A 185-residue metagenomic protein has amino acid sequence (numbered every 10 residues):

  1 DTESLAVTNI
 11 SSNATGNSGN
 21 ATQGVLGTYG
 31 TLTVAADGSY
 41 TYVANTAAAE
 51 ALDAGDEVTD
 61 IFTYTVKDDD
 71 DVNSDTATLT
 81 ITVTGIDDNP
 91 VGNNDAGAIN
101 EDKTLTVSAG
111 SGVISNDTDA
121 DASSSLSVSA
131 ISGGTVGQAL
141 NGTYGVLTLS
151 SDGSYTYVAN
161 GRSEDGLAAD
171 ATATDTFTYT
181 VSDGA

Functional and structural regions predicted by a protein language model:
D1-I10, A44, K67, A159 (+1 more regions): Short intrinsically disordered, low-complexity coil segments enriched in acidic
D1-L26, N89-N141: Extracellular ectodomain surface segments
V7-I10, L32, Y40, L79-I81 (+3 more regions): Hydrophobic beta-strand residues in large extracellular and virion-surface proteins
I10-N13, D37, A47, D69 (+7 more regions): Generic structural motif
V25-A49, I61-T63, A139-D165, T176-T178: Strand-loop-strand motifs at the edges of beta-sheets in extracellular beta-sandwich domains
E50-L52, K67-D69, D165-L167: Outer-membrane beta-barrel proteins
A54-V58, A168-A173: Surface-exposed, short loops/turns at beta-strand junctions within beta-sandwich domains
I61, T65, D71-A122, T176 (+1 more regions): Extracellular interdomain linkers/hinges and stalk-like, low-complexity segments in secreted or single-pass
